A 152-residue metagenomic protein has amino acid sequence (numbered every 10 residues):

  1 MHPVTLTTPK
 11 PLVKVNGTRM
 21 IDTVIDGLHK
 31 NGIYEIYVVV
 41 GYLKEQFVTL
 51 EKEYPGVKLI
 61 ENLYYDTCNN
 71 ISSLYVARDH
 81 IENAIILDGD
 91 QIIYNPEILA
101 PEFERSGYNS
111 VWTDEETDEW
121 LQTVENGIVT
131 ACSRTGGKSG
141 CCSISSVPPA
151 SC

Functional and structural regions predicted by a protein language model:
M1-K14, N31: Glycine-rich N-terminal loop/short-helix segment of MobA-like nucleotidyltransferase
T5-L6, T49-K52, E97-A100: Short amphipathic alpha-helical segments
T7, T18, Y42, L63-Y65 (+3 more regions): Short, solvent-exposed coil/turn elements at secondary-structure transition points
K14, T18-N83: Conserved N-terminal catalytic core of the sugar/cofactor nucleotidyltransferase
V40, D88, V111: Short beta-strand/turn micro-motifs composed of small residues that flank or help shape donor/cofactor-binding pockets
Q46, I92-I93: A short, conserved beta-strand element in the Rossmann-like catalytic core that flanks the donor/metal-binding loop
E82-I92: Short beta-strand-to-loop acidic/aromatic patch adjacent to the donor-nucleotide binding site
N95-C152: Conserved core of the sugar-phosphate nucleotidyltransferase
